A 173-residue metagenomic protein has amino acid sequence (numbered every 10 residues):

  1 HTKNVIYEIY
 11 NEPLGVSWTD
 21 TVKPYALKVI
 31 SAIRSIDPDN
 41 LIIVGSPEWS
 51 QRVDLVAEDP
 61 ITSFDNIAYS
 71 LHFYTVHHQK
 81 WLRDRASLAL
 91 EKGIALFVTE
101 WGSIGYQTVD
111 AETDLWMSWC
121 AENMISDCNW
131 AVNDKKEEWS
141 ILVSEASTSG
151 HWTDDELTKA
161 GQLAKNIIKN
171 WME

Functional and structural regions predicted by a protein language model:
H1-I6, Y10-K135, W139-N170: Extracellular glycoside hydrolase catalytic/binding regions
E173: Conserved, charge-rich beta-strand/loop surface module that forms ligand/interface-binding patches within domains
